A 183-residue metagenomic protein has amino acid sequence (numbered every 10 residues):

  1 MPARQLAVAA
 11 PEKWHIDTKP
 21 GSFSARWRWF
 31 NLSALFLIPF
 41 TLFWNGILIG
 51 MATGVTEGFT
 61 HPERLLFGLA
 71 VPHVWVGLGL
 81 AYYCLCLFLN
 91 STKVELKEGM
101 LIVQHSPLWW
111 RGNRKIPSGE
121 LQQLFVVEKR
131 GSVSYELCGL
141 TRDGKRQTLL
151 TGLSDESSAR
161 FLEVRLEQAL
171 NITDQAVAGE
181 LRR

Functional and structural regions predicted by a protein language model:
P2-N31: Cytosolic juxtamembrane N-terminal segments of multi-pass membrane proteins
W14-I16, N31-L42, L69, F125-C138 (+1 more regions): Short, low-complexity cationic-aromatic patches
G21-R28, V103, E136-L140: Generic recognition of long tandem-repeat/solenoid scaffolds
A25, L80-R114: Conserved beta-hairpin
R26-T92, L181-R183: Alpha-helical transmembrane spans
L32-A34, L101-Q104, W110-R111, G144-T148 (+1 more regions): Short loop/beta submotifs within extracellular cysteine-rich repeat domains
L101-I102, N113-K129: Phosphoinositide-dependent membrane-docking surfaces
R130-R183: A membrane-cytosol interface segment of integral membrane proteins
